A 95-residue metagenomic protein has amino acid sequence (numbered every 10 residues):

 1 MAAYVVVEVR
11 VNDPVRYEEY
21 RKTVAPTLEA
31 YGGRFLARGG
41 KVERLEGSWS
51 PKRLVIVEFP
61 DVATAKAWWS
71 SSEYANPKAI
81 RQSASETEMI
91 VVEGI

Functional and structural regions predicted by a protein language model:
M1-S70, Y74, E93-I95: Short S/T/G/P-rich N-terminal loop/turn motif that feeds into the first structured element of a domain
Q82-I95: C-terminal end-helix/capping segment
